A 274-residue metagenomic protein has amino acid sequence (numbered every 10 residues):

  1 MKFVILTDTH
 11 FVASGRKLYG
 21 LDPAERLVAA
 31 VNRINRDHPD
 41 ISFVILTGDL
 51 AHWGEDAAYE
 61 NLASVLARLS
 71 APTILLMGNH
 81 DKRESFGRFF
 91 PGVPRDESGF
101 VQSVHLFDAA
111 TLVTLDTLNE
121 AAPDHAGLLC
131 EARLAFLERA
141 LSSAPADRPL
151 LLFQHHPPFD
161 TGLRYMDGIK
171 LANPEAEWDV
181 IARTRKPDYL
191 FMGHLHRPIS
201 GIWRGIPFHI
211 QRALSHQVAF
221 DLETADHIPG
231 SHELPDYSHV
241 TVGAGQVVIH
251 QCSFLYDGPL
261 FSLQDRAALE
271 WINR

Functional and structural regions predicted by a protein language model:
M1-A13, A109-N119, L151-F153, I206-R212 (+1 more regions): Active-site-proximal beta-strand elements of phosphoester/diester hydrolases
M1-N61, S143-A146: N-terminal active-site segment of His-dependent metallophosphoesterases
V12-G15, H52-A57, N79-G87, E120-H125 (+3 more regions): Active-site environment of divalent metal-dependent phosphoester hydrolases
R16-D22, P123-L128, R164-K170, T224-D226: Short glycine-enriched, charge-decorated loop/helix-capping segments at active-site entrances that position
A30-F43, H125-H209, S238-H239, V247 (+1 more regions): His/acidic metal-ligating clusters that form di-metal
D56-A144, A176-K186, R204, D226-T241 (+1 more regions): Extended active-site neighborhood of metal-dependent phosphoesterases/phosphodiesterases
I210-R274: Acidic, His/Gly-rich catalytic cores of divalent-metal-dependent hydrolytic chemistry
